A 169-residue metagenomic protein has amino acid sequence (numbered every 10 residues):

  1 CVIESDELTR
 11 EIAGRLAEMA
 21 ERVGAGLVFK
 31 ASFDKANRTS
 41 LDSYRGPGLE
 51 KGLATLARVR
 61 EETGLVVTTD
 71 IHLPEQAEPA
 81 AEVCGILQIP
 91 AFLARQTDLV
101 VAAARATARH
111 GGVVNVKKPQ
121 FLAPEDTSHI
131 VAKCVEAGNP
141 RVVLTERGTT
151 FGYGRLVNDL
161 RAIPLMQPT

Functional and structural regions predicted by a protein language model:
C1-E21, G26-V28, S32: N-terminal capping/small domains of soluble enzymes
C1-V2, S32-A36, H72-P74, F92 (+2 more regions): Active-site beta-loop-alpha junctions enriched in small/polar residues
E4-E11, S43-K51, A91, R95 (+3 more regions): Alpha-helix N-cap and loop-to-helix initiation/capping positions
G14-V23, Y44-T68, A102-V113, I163-T169: Alpha-helix-loop-beta-strand connector modules within alpha/beta enzyme cores
R22, E82-V83, A137: Structural motif
L27-A31, V67-T69, L87-I89, V114-K118 (+1 more regions): Hydrophobic faces of well-ordered beta-strands that scaffold small-molecule active sites in alpha/beta enzyme cores
A31-V100: N-terminal active-site wall of soluble small-molecule enzyme domains
A106-T169: Catalytic alpha/beta core domains of metabolic enzymes, predominantly
